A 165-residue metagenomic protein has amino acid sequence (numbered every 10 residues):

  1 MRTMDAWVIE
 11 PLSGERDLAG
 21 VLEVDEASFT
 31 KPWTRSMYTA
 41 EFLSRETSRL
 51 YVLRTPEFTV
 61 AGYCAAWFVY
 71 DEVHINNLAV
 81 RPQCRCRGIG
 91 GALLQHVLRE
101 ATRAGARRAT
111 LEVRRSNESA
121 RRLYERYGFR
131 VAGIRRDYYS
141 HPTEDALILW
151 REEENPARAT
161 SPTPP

Functional and structural regions predicted by a protein language model:
R2-P11, E15-Q83, L94-A104, E152-P165: Acetyl-CoA-dependent GNAT
V52, H74, A79, G88 (+3 more regions): Conserved beta-strand segments that form the floor/walls of ligand-binding pockets within enzyme and binding domains
R81, R85, R114-S116, H141: Residue-level recognition of the GNAT/N-acetyltransferase active site
C86-R99, R103, E118-R126: Conserved acetyl-CoA-binding loop-helix of GNAT-fold acetyltransferases
G91, E144-E153: Accessory recognition modules or surfaces
A101-E112, R135: Conserved GNAT acetyl-CoA-binding A-motif
E112, E125, R130-I148: Conserved catalytic-core motifs of GNAT/GCN5-like acyltransferases
